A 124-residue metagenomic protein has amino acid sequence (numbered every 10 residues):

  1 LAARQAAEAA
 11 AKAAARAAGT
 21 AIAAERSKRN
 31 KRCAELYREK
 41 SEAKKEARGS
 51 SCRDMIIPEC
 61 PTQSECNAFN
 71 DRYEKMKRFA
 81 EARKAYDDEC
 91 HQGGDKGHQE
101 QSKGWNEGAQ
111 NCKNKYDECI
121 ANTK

Functional and structural regions predicted by a protein language model:
L1-E8, K12-R16, I57: Short hydrophobic membrane-inserting alpha-helices and related fusion/pore-forming segments
K12, G19-K124: Catalytic toxin/effector domains delivered as secreted proteins or via bacterial secretion systems
